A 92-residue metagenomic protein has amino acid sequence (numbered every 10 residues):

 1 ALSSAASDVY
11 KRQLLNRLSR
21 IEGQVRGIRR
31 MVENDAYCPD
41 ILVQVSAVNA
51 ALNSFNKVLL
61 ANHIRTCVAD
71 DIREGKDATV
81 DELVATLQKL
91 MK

Functional and structural regions predicted by a protein language model:
A1-A6, Y10: Single conserved hydrophobic/aromatic residue that forms the stacking wall/gate of nucleotide- or nucleobase-binding
L2, L14, Y37, I41 (+1 more regions): Short, conserved glycine- and acidic-residue-centered signature motifs in active-site or ligand-binding loops
L15-E22, L42-N49, V84-L87: Generic structural concept
R30-M31, K89: The DHp (HisKA) dimerization/phosphotransfer helix of two-component histidine kinases, specifically the helical stretch
M31-H63: Amphipathic, hydrophobic secondary-structure cores in small proteins
N62-M91: C-terminal structural segments of small proteins and small subunits
